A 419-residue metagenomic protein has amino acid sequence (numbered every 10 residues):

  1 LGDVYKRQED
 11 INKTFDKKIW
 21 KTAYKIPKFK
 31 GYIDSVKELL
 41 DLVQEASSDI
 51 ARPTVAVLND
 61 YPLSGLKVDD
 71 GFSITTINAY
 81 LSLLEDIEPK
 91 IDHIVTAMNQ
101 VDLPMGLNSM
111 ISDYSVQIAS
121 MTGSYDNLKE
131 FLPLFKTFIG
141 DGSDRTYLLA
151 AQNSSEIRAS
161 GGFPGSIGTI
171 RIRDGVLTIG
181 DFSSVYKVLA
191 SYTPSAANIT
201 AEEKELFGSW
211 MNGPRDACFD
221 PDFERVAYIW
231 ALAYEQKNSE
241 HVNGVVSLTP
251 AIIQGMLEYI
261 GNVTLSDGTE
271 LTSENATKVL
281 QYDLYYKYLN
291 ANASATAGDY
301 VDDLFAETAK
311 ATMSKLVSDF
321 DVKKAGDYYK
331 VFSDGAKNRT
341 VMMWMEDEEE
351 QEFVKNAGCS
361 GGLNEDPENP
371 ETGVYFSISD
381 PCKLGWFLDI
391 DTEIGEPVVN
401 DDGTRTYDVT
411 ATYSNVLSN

Functional and structural regions predicted by a protein language model:
V4-Y5: Short, small-residue-biased leader/transition segments that mark boundaries at the very start of proteins
N12: Cationic-aromatic interfacial patches
D16-V43: Solvent-exposed, membrane-proximal periplasmic/extracellular interface segments of envelope transport and secretion
L40-N419: Solvent-exposed helix-coil-helix hairpins and adjacent flexible coil/strand "hinge" segments
